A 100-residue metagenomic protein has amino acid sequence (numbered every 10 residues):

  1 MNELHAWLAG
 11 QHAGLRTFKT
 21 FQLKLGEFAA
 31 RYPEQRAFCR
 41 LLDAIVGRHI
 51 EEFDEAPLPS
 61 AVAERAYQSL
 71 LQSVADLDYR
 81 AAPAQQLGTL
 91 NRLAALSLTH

Functional and structural regions predicted by a protein language model:
M1-Y32, Q86-T99: Short terminal alpha-helical segments
Q11, H49-F53, V74-L77, S97: Generic structural signal for hydrophobic core residues of well-folded globular domains
L15-R65: Amphipathic alpha-helical interaction modules
A61-H100: Amphipathic alpha-helical binding modules
